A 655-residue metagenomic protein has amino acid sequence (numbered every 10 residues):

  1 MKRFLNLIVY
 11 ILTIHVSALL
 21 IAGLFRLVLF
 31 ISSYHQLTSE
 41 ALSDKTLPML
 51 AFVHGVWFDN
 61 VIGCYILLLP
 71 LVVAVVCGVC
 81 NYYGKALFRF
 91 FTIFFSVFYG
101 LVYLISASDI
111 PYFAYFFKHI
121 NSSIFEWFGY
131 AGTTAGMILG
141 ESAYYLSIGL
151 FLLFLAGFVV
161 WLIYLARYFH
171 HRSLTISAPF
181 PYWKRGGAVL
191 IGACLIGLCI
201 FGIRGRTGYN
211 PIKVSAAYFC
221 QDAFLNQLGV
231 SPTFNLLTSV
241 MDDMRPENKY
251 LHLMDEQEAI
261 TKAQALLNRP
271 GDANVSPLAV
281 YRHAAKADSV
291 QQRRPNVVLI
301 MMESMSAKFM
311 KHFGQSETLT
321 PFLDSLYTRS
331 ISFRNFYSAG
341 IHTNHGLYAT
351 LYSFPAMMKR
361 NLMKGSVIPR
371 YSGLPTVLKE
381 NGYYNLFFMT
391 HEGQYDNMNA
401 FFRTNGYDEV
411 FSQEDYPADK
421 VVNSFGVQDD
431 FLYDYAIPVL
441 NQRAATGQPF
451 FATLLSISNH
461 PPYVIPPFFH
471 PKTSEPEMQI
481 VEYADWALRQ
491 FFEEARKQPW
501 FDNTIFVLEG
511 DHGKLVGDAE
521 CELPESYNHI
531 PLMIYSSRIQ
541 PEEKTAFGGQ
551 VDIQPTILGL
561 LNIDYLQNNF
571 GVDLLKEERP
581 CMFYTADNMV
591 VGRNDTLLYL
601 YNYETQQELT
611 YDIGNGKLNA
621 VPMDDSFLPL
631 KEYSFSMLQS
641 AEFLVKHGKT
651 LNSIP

Functional and structural regions predicted by a protein language model:
K2-K249: Transmembrane and membrane-interface helices of multi-pass, inner-membrane envelope-modifying transferases
I21, N121, A131-G132, V230-F234 (+6 more regions): Alpha-helix initiation and N-capping motif
F30, A86, P111-F113, L165 (+4 more regions): Charged, low-complexity, helix-prone segments enriched in Lys/Glu/Asp/Gln
G55, D59, M137, Y164 (+10 more regions): Residues that form generic nucleotide/phosphate-binding pockets
K85-A86, E247-E258, M363-V367, G571-V572: Short alpha-helical "patches" and their helix-cap loops
F125, G129-Y130, S231, R245-P246 (+6 more regions): Short coil/turn linker and secondary-structure boundary residues
Y130, Y218, D222, G229-F234 (+3 more regions): The feature marks either
N268-P655: Solvent-exposed soluble domains appended to multi-pass membrane proteins
